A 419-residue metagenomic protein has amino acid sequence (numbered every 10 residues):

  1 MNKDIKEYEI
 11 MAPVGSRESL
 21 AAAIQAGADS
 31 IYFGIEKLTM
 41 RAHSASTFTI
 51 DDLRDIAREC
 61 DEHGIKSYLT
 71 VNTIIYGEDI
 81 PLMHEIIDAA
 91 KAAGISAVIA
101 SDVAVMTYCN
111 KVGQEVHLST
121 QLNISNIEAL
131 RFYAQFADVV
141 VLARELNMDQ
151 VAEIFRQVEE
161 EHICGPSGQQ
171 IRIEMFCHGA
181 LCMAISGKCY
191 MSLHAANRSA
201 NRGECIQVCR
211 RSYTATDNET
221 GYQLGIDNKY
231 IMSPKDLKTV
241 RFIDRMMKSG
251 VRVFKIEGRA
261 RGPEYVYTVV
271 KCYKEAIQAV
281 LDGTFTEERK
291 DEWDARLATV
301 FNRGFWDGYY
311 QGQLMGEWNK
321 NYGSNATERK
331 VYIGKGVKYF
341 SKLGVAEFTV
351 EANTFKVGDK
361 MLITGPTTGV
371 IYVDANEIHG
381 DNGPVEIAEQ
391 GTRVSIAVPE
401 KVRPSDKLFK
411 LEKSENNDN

Functional and structural regions predicted by a protein language model:
M1-A26, S30-A42, I56-A57, D61-T73 (+6 more regions): Surface-exposed amphipathic alpha-helical tracts and adjacent flexible/coil segments at the periphery of soluble enzymes
A45-R54: Aromatic- and glycine-enriched glycan-recognition loops and surfaces that form the carbohydrate-binding subsites
M83-S119: Well-ordered mid-protein domain cores that form the structural environment of catalytic cofactors
S125-L130: Short, glycine/polar-rich helix-capping loops at beta-to-alpha or helix-loop-helix junctions that flank or form
